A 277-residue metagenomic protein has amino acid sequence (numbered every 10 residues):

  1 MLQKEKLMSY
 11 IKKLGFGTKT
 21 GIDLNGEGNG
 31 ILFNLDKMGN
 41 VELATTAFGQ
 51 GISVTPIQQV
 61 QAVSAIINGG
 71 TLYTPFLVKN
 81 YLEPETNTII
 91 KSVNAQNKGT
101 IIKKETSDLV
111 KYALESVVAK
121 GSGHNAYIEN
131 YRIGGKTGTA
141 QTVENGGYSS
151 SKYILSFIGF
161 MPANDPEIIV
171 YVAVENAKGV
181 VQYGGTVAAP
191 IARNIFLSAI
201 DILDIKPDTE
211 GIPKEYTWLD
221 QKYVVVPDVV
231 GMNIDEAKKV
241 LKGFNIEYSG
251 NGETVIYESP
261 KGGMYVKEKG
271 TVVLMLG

Functional and structural regions predicted by a protein language model:
M1-Y171: Beta-lactam-recognizing serine transpeptidase/beta-lactamase-like catalytic domain environment
N130, V172-G277: Ligand-recognition elements built from short beta-strands and adjacent flexible loops
